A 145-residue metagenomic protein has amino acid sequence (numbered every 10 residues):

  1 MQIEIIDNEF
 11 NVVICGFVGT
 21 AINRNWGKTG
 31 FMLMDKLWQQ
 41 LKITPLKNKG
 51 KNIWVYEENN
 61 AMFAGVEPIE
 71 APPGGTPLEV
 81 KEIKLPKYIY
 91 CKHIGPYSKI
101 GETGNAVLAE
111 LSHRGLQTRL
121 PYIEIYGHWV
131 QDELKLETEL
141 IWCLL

Functional and structural regions predicted by a protein language model:
M1-L145: A solvent-exposed interaction/effector surface
